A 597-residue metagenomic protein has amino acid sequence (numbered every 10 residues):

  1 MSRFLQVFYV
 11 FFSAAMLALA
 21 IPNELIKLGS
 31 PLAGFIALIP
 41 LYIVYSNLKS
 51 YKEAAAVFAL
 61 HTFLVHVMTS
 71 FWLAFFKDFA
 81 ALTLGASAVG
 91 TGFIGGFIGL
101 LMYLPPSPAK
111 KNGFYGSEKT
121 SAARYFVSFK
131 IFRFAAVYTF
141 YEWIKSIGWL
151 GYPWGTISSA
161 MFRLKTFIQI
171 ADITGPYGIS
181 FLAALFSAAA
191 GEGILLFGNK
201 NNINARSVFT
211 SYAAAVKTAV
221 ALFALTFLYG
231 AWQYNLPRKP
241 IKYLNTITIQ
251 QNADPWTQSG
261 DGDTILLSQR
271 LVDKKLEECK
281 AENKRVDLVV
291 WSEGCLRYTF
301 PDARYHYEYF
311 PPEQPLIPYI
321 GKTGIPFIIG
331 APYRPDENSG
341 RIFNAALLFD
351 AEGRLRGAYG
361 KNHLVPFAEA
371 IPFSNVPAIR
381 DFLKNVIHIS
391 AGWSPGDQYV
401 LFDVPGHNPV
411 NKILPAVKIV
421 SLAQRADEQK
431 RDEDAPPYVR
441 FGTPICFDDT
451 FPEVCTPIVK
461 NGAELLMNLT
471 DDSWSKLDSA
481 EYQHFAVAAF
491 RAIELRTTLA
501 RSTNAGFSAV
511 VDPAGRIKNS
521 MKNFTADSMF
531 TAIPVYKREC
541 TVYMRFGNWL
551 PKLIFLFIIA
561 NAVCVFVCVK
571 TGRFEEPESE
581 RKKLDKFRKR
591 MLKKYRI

Functional and structural regions predicted by a protein language model:
M1-N235, K476-L477, A488, K518 (+6 more regions): Membrane-embedded alpha-helical bundles of multi-pass enzymes that act on lipidic or dolichyl-linked glycan substrates
P106, F162, L195, N199 (+6 more regions): Generic surface-pattern signal
G113-F114, I419, A423-E428, E578 (+1 more regions): Short, low-complexity, intrinsically disordered N-terminal modules that encode targeting/processing signals
Q233-A423, E428-F546: Soluble catalytic domains of enzymes that build or remodel membrane lipids, polysaccharides, and related
N411-P415, D585, L592: Position-driven detector of the extreme protein N-terminus
